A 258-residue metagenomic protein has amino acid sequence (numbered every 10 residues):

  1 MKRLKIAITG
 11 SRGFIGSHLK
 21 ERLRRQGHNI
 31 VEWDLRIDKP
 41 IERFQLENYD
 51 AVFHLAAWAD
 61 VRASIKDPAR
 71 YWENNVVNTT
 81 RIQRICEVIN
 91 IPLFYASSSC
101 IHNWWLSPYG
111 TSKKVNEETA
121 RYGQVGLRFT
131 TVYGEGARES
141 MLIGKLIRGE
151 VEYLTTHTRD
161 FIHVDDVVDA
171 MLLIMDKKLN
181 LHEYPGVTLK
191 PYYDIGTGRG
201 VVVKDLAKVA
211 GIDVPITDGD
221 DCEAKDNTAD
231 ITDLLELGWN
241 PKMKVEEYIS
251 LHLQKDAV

Functional and structural regions predicted by a protein language model:
K5-R25: N-terminal Rossmann NAD(P)H-binding glycine-rich loop of SDR-like oxidoreductase domains
E42-N74, C100: NAD(P)H-binding glycine-rich loop region in Rossmannoid oxidoreductase-like domains and their noncatalytic homologs
F44, V164, K204-D205, D220-L251: Conserved C-terminal active-site "lid" loop/helix of NAD(P)H-dependent oxidoreductases that clamps the redox cofactor
H54, T80-G110, V125: Conserved Rossmann-fold NAD(P)-dependent oxidoreductase catalytic core, especially the SDR/UDP-sugar
A57, W72-T79, F94, S112-K113 (+1 more regions): Short alpha-helix in the Rossmann-fold core of NAD(P)-dependent oxidoreductases
L106-G110, K114, E118-M175, V209: NAD(P)-dependent short-chain dehydrogenase/reductase
T131-V132, E152-T156, M171, K178-G198 (+1 more regions): A recurrent short beta-strand within the Rossmann-like NAD(P)-dependent oxidoreductase core
L189-D194, V201-I231: C-terminal "lid/loop" region of Rossmann-like NAD(P)-dependent oxidoreductases
